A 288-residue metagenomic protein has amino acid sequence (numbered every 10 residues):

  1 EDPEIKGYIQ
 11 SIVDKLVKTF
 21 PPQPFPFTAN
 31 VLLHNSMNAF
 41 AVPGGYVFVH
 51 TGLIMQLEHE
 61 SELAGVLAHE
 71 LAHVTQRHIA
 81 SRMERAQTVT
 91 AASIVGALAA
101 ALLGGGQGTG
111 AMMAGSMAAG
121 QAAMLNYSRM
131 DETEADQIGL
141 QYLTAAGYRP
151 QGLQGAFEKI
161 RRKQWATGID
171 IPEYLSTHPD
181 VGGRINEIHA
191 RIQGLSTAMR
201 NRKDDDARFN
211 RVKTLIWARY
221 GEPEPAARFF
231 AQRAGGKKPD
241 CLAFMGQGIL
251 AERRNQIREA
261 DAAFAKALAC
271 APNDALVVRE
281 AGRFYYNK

Functional and structural regions predicted by a protein language model:
E1-P22: A metal-dependent hydrolase signature that marks the N-terminal structural subdomain at the beginning of catalytic folds
E1-P3, G7, A29, A123 (+1 more regions): Extracytoplasmic and endomembrane cell-envelope/extracellular-matrix remodeling and assembly machinery
F25, M83-A92, G108-M112, G147-F157: Acidic/histidine metal-binding catalytic segments
V31-G45: Catalytic zinc-binding patch centered on the HExxH motif and its immediate surroundings that defines zinc-dependent
F48-G65, L125-M130: Short pre-active-site segment immediately N-terminal to the catalytic Zn-binding motif
V49, G65-H73, R77-H78, A135: Active-site recognition of the HExxH zinc-binding catalytic motif
S61, L71-T88, L103: Catalytic Zn2+-binding segment of zinc metalloproteases
T88-G106, A111-A123: Membrane-active amphipathic alpha-helices enriched in small hydrophobic residues
